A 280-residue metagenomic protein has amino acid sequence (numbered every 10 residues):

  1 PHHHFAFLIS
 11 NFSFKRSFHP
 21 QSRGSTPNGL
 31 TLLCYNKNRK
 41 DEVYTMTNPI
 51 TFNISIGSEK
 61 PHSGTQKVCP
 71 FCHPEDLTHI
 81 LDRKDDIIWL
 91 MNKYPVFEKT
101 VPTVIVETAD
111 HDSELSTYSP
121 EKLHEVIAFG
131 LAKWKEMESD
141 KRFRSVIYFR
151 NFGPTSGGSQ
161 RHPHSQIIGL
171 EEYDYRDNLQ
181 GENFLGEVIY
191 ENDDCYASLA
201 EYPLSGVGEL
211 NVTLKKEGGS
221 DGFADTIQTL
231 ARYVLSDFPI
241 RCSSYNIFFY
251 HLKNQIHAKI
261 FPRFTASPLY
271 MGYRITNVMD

Functional and structural regions predicted by a protein language model:
H2-H4, H19-Q21, Y35: Low-complexity, intrinsically disordered or signal/transmembrane-proximal segments
H3-F14, I240: Short, basic, low-complexity termini and linkers enriched in Ser/Thr/Gly/Pro that act as targeting/leader peptides
L8, L30-L33: Leucine-biased recognition of intrinsically disordered, low-complexity hydrophobic segments
L32-K133, M137-S156, Q160, I168-G222 (+1 more regions): Active-site microenvironments that recognize anionic phosphate/pyrophosphate groups
H164: Conserved, mostly hydrophobic/aromatic
